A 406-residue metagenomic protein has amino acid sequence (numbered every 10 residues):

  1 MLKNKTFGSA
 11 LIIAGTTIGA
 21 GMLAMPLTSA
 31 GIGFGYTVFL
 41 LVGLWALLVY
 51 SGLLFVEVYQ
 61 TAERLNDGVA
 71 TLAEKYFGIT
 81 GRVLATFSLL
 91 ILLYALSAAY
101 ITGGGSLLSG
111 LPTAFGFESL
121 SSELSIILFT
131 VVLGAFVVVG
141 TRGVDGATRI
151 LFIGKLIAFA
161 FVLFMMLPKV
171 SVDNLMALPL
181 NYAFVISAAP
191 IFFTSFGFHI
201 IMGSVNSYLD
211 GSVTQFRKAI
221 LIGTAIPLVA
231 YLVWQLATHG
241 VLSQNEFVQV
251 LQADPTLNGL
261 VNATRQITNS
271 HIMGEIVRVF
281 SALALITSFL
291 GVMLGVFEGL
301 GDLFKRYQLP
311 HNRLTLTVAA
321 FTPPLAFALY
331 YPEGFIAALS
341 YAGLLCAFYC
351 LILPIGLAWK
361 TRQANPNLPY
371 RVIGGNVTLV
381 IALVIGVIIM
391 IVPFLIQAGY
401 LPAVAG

Functional and structural regions predicted by a protein language model:
M1-L27, I32, V49-L53, R64-N66 (+5 more regions): Membrane-interface "cap" regions at the ends of multi-pass membrane proteins
K5-T6, L120-T130, I222, I226-V229 (+4 more regions): Loop-to-transmembrane helix boundary motifs in multi-pass membrane proteins
G8-T17, T86-F87, L111-G140, G154-V162 (+4 more regions): Transmembrane alpha-helical segments of multi-pass small-molecule transport proteins
Y50-Y59, L65-G116, R278-L303: Hydrophobic transmembrane alpha-helices that form the core helical bundles of multi-pass secondary transporters
D67-I79, P227-I286, R306: TM-loop-TM module centered on a large, flexible mid-protein loop between adjacent transmembrane helices in multi-pass
G116-L128, R142, R149-N262, V404: Helix-loop-helix junctions that connect adjacent transmembrane segments in multi-pass membrane transporters
A158-V162, L283-G295, T317-P323, A342-N367: Hydrophobic alpha-helical segments of multi-pass membrane transport proteins
E333-G406: A generic transmembrane alpha-helix motif of multi-pass inner-membrane proteins
